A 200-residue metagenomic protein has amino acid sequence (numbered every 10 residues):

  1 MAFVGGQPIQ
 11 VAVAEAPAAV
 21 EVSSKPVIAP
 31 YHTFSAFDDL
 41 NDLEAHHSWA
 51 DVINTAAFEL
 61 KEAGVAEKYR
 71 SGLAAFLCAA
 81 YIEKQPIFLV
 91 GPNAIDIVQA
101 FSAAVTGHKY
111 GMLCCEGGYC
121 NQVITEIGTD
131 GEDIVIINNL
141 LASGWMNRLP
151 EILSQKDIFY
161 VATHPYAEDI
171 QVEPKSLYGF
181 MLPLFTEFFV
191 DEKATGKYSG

Functional and structural regions predicted by a protein language model:
I9-E67: Charged, amphipathic alpha-helical linker segments immediately N-terminal to NTP-binding catalytic cores
E62-A80: Pre-Walker A adenine-sensing motif
A80-G117: Walker A/P-loop
A94-I95, G117-C120, L141-S143, P165-I170 (+2 more regions): Conserved nucleotide-binding/hydrolysis micro-motifs of P-loop NTPases
V105-M112, I170-G200: A short helix-turn-beta junction within AAA+ P-loop NTPase domains corresponding to the substrate/partner-engaging
H108-E132: Short glycine-rich substrate-engagement loop in P-loop NTPases that contacts/grips substrate
T129-L149: Conserved P-loop NTPase "ATPase switch" module shared by AAA+ and STAND
G144-F180: Conserved catalytic/switch belt of AAA+ P-loop NTPases
